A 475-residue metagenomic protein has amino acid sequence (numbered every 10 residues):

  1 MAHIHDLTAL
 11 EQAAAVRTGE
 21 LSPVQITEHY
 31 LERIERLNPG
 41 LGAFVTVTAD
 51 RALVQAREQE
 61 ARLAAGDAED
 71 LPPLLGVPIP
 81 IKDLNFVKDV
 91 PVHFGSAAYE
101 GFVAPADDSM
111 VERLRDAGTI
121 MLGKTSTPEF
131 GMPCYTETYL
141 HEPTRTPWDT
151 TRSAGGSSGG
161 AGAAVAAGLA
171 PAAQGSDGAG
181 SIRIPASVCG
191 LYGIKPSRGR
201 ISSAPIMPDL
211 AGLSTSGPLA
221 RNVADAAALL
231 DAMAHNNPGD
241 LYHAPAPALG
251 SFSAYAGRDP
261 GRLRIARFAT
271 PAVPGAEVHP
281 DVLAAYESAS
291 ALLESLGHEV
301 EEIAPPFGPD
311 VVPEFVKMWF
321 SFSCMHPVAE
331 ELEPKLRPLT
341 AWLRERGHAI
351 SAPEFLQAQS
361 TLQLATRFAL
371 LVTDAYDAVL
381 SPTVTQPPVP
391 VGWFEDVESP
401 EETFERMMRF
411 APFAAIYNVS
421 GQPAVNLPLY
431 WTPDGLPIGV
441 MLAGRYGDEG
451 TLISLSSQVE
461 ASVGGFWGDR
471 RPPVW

Functional and structural regions predicted by a protein language model:
M1-V54, V278, S295-G297, G468-W475: An N-terminal boundary/leader segment
G19, Y30, G76, D116 (+4 more regions): Glycine-rich, small-residue loops and helix-cap segments that act as flexible hinges at active-site edges
P23-E28, R57, S251-Y255, P280-A304 (+2 more regions): Acyltransferase
A52, D67-Y139: Acidic/His- and Gly-rich active-site-bordering loop/insert found across diverse amide/peptide-bond hydrolases
P73-F94, A254-A269, M318-L370, P382-Q386 (+3 more regions): Short helix-loop capping/hinge segments that flank enzyme active sites or metal/cofactor-binding pockets
A98-A104, D149-R152, S399-P412: A short acidic, glycine-rich active-site loop that binds or catalyzes chemistry on phosphate/adenosine moieties
A106-H235, N418-V419, P423-G439: Short glycine/serine-rich loop segments
K195-E287, F307, S454, V463-W475: A short helix-breaking turn/cap at a secondary-structure junction
